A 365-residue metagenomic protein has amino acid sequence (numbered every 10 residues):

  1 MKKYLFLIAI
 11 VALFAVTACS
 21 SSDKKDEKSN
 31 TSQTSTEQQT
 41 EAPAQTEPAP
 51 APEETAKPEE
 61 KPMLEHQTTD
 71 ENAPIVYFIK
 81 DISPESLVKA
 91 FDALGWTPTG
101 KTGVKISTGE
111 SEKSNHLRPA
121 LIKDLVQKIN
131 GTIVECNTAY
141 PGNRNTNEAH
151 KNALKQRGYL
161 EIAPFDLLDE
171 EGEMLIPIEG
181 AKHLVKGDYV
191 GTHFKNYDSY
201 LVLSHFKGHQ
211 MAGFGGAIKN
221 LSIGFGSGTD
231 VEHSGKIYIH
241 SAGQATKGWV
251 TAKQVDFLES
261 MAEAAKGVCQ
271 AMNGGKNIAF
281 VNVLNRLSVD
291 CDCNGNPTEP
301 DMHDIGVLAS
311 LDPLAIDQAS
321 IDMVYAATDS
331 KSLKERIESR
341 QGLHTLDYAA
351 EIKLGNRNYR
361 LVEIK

Functional and structural regions predicted by a protein language model:
M1-L5, S20, S320: Positively charged n-region of N-terminal signal peptides that target proteins for export
K3-Y4, K25-T31, P58, P62: N-terminal cationic leader/targeting segments used for protein routing and processing
Y4-L13: Sec-dependent N-terminal signal peptides
I8, E27-N30, T34, A51 (+4 more regions): A generic signature of intrinsically disordered, low-complexity regions enriched in glycine/proline and charged/polar
A15-A18: C-terminal motif of bacterial Sec signal peptides marking the signal peptidase cleavage site
S20-A42, T46-P48: Short, low-complexity, disordered segments immediately C-terminal to signal peptides in bacterial exported proteins
T40-V76: N-terminal low-complexity, Pro/Thr/Ser-rich intrinsically disordered segments that act as propeptides or flexible
L64-K128, T132-K365: Extended, low-polarity segments enriched in aliphatic/aromatic residues
